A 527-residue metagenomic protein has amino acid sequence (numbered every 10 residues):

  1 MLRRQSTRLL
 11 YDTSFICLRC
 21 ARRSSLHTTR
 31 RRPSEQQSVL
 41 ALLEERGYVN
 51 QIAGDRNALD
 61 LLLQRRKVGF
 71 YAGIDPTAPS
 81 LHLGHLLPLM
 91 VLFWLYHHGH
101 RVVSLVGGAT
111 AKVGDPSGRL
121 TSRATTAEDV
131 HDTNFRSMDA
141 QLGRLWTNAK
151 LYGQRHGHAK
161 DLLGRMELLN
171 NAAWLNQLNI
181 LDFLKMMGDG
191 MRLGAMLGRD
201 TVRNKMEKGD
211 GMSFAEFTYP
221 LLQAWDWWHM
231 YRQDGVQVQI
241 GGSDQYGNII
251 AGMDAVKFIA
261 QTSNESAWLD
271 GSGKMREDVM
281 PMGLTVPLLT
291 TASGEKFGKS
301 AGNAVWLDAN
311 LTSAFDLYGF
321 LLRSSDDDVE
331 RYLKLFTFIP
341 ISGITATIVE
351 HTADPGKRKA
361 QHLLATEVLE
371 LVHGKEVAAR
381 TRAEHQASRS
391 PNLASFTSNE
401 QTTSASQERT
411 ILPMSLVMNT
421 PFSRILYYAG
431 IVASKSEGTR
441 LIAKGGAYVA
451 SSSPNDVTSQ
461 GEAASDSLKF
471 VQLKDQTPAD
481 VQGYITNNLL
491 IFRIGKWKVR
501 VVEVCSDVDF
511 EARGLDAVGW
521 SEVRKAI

Functional and structural regions predicted by a protein language model:
M1-C17: N-terminal chloroplast transit peptides
R3-R4, R19, K357, E437: Double-stranded RNA-binding/processing signature
Q5, R56, D60-L61, S388-S390: Short linear, low-complexity motifs centered on an aromatic residue
L9-Y11, R30-P33, K357-Q361, A365: Short, 15-30-residue, compositionally biased linear elements with alpha-helical propensity or flexible coil
Y11, C17-Q245, I249-M253, I259-M282: NTP-dependent nucleotidyl-transfer catalytic core
D12-T13, R23, L468, Q482: Low-complexity, intrinsically disordered short peptide segments enriched in small/polar/basic residues
D254-I527: Conserved nucleotide- and phosphate/pyrophosphate-binding catalytic cores in adenylate/nucleotidyl-handling enzymes
